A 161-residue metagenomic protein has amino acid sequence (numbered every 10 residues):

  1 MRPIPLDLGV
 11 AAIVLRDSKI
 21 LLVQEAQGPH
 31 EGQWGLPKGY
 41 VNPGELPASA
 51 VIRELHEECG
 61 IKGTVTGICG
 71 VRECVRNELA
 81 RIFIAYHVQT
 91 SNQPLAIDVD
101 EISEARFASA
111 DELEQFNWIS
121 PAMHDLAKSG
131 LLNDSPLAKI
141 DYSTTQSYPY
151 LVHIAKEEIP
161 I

Functional and structural regions predicted by a protein language model:
M1-I20: Conserved N-terminal beta-strand and adjoining loop/helix that marks the start of the Nudix/MutT-like hydrolase domain
D7-G9, E31, R81: Short coil/loop residues immediately preceding or within conserved phosphate-binding loops of NTP-utilizing enzyme
G9-V10, L46, S103: Short loop/turn microsegments at loop-to-beta-strand junctions
A12, I68, Y86-V88: A structural signal for short, well-ordered beta-strand segments
K19-E57, V152-I161: Conserved Nudix-box catalytic region and its N-terminal flanking loop in Nudix hydrolases and closely related
K62-G70: A short coil-to-beta-strand element that immediately follows conserved catalytic motifs
E73-L95, R106, A110-E112, I119 (+1 more regions): Active-site-adjacent beta-strand/loop module that shapes the phosphate/pyrophosphate-binding cleft
E101-I161: Nudix hydrolase/Nudix homology domain
